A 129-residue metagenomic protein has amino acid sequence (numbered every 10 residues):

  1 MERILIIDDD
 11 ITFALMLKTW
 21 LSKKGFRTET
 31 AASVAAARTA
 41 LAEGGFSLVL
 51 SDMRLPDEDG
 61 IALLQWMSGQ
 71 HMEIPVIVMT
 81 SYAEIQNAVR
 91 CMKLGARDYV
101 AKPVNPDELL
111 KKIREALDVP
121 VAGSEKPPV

Functional and structural regions predicted by a protein language model:
I11-E29: Two-component/phosphorelay signaling modules centered on CheY-like receiver
T30-L48, G69: Acidic, metal-coordinating helix/loop segments flanking the phosphotransfer/catalytic sites of two-component signaling
A32-S33, D59-A62: Acidic catalytic/metal-coordinating carboxylates
T39, I61-M72: Short amphipathic alpha-helix used as the core "switch/output" element in two-component signaling
D52, T80: Active-site residues of response regulator receiver
Q86, V100, V104-I113: C-terminal output helix
E108-V129: Flexible nucleotide-interacting loop at or near the entrance of a catalytic core
